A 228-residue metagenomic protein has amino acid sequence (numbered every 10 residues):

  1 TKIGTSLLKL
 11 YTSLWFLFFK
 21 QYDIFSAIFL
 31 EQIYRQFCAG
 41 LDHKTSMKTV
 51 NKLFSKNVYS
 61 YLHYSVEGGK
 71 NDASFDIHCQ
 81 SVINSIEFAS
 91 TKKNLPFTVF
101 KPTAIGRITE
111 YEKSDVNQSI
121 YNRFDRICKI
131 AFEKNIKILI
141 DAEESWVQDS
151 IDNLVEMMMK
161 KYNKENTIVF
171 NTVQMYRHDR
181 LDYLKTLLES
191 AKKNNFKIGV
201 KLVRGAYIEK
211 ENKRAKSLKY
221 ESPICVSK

Functional and structural regions predicted by a protein language model:
T1-K228: Positively charged, amphipathic and often flexible ligand-engagement surfaces
